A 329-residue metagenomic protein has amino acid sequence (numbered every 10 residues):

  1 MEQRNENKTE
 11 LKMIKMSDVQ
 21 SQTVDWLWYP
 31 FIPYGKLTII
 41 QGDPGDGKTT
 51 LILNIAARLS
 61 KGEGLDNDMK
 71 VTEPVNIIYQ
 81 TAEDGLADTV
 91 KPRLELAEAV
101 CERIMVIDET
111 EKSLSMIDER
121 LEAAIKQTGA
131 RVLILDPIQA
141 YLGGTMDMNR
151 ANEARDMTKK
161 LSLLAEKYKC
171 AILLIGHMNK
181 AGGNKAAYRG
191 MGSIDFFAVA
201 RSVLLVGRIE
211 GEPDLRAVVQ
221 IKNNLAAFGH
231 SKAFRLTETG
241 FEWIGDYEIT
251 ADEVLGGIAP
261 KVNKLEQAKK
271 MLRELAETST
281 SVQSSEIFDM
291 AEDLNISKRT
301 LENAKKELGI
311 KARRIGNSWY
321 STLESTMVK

Functional and structural regions predicted by a protein language model:
M1-M13, P44, K126-G129, K167-Y168 (+1 more regions): C-terminal regions of RecA-like/P-loop NTPase motor modules
N5-K8, M16, Q22-T23, L27-Y29 (+10 more regions): Conserved inter-motif catalytic segment of the P-loop NTP-binding fold
I32, I40, A56, Y79 (+1 more regions): Conserved hydrophobic/aromatic pocket- or pore-lining residues that grip, position, or stack substrates in active sites
I39-I40, G45-D46, T50, I78-Q80 (+3 more regions): Phosphate-binding/switch region of NTP-binding enzymes
L51, I55: Hydrophobic positions on the alpha1 helix immediately C-terminal to the Walker A/P-loop
S60: Gly/Ala-rich phosphate-binding loop of Rossmann-like dinucleotide-binding domains, activating on the conserved
